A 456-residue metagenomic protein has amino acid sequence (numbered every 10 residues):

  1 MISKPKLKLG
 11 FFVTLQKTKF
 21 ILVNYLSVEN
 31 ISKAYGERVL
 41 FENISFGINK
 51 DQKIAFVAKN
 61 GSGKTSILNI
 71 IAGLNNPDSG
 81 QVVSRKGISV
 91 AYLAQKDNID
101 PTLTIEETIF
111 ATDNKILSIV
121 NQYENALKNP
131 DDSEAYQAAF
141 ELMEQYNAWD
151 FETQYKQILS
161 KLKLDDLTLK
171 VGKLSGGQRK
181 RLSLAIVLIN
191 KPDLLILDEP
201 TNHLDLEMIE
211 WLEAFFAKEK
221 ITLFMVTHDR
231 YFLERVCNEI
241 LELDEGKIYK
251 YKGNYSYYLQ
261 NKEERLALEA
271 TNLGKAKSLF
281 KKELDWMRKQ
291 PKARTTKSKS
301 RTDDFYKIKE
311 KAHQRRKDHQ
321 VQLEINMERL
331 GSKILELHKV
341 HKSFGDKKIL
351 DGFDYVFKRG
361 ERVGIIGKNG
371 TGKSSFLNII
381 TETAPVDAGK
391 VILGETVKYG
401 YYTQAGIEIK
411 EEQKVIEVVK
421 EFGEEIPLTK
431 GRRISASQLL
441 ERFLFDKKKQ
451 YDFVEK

Functional and structural regions predicted by a protein language model:
L9, T14-L273, L323-K456: ABC ATP-binding cassette signature C-motif
S133-L142, K281-K289, D318: A short, surface-exposed helix-loop junction/capping segment
N261-R294, S298-D304, I308-R315: Intracellular alpha-helical coupling/juxtamembrane segments of multi-pass membrane proteins
